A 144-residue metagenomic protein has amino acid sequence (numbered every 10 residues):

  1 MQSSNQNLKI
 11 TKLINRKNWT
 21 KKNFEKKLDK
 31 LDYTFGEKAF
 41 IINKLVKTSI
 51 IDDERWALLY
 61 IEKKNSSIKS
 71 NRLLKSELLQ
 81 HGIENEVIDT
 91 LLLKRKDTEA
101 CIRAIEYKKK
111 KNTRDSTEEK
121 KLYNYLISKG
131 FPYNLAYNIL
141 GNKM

Functional and structural regions predicted by a protein language model:
M1-M144: An alpha-helical, amphipathic repeat domain used for nucleic-acid recognition, typified by the mTERF helical solenoid
